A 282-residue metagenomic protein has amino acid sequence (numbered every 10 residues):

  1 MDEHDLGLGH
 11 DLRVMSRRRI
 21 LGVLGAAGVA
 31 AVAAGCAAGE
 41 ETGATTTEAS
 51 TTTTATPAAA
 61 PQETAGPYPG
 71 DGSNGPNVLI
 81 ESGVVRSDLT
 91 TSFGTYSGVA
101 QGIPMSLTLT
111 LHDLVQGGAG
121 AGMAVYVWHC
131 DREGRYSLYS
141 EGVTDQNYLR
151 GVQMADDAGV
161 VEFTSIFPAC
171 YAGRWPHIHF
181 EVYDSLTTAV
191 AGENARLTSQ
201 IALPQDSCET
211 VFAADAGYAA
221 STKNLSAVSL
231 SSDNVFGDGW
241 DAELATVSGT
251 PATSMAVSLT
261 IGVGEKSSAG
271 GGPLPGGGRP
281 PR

Functional and structural regions predicted by a protein language model:
M1-M15, G25-A34: N-terminal secretory signal peptides
L12-L21, G43, T47-E48: Twin-arginine (Tat) signal peptide motif
A37-G39: Bacterial signal peptide processing site
G43, T47, G70, D241-E243 (+1 more regions): Intrinsically disordered, low-complexity, compositionally biased regions/tails
T54-L230, V235-G237, E265-P280: Beta-strand-dominated extracellular/periplasmic modules and repeats in secreted or surface-exposed proteins
A242-P281: C-terminal, well-folded lobe of enzymatic/effector domains
